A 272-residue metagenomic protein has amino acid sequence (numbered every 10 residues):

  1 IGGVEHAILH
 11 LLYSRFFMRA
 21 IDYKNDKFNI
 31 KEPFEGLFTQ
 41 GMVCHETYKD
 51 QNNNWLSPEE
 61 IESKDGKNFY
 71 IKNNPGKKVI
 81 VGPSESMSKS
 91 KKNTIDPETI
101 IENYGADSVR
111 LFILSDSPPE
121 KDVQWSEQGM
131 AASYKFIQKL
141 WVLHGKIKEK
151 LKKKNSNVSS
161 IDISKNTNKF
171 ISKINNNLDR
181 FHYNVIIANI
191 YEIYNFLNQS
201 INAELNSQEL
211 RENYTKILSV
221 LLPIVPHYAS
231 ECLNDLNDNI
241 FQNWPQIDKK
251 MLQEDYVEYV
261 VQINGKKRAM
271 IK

Functional and structural regions predicted by a protein language model:
I1-G3, T47-A106, E120-A131, K250-L252 (+1 more regions): Conserved phosphate-binding loops in nucleotide/dinucleotide-binding enzymes
I1-S14: N-terminal catalytic cores of NTP/NDP-binding nucleotidyl/phosphoryl-transfer enzymes
H6, K31-G36, Q40-G41, K67-F69 (+5 more regions): Beta-sheet entry/capping signal
L9, K92-N93, E212-N213: Short, glycine/acidic-rich beta->alpha junctions
L11, R15-K24: Alpha-helical support elements that line or immediately flank enzyme active sites and cofactor-binding pockets
L12, D26-P33, T99-I271: Helix-rich, typically C-terminal accessory recognition domains appended to large enzymatic cores
Q40-K49, L222: Short, conserved secondary-structure transition motifs
M42-H45, K92, K148: Surface-exposed, flexible loop/turn segments at secondary-structure boundaries
